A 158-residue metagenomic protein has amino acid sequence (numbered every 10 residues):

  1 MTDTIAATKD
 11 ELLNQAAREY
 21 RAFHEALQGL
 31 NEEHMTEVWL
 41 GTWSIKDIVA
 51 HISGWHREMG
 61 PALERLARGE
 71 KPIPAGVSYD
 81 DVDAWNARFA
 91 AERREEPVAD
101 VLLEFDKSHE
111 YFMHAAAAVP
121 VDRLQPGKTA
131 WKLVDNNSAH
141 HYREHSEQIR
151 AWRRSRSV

Functional and structural regions predicted by a protein language model:
M1-A7, S157-V158: Basic/polar N-terminal segments that are highly enriched at the extreme N-terminus, encompassing both cleavable
I5-E32, G54, E58-R65: Alpha-helical bundle segments that constitute or directly flank the non-heme di-iron/ferroxidase center
A7, E11, W43, D47 (+2 more regions): Positions in alpha-helical segments
K9, L13-A16, Y20, V98-F105 (+2 more regions): Hydrophobic packing residues in well-ordered alpha-helices of helical domains and bundles
E19-A26, W55, S108-Y111, A115 (+2 more regions): Amphipathic, well-ordered alpha-helical segments in soluble domains
H34-A84, A118-V158: Short, contiguous alpha-helical
D81-D122: Acidic/histidine-rich alpha-helical segments that form the ligand environment of transition-metal centers
